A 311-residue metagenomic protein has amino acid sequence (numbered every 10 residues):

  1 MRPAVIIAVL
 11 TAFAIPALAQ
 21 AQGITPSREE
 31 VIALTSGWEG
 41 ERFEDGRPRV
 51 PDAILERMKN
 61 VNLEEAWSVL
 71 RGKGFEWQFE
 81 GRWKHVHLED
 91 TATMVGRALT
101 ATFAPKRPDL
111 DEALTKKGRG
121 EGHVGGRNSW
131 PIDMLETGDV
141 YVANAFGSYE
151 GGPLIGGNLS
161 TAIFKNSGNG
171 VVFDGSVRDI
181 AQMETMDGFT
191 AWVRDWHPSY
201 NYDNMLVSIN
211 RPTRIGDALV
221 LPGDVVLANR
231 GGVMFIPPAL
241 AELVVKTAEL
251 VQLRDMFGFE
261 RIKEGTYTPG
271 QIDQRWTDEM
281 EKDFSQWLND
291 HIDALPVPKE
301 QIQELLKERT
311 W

Functional and structural regions predicted by a protein language model:
A4-P16: Bacterial N-terminal signal peptides
I15-G23: Bacterial Sec-dependent signal peptides at the C-terminal "C-region" and cleavage site
Q22-W67, R71: N-terminal pre-domain segments of enzymes
G46, I163, D224-V226: Buried hydrophobic positions in well-ordered alpha/beta secondary-structure cores of metabolic enzymes
M58-E65, V69-P222, I236-S285, N289-W311: Feature captures the catalytic cores and cofactor-binding loops of soluble hydro-lyases/lyases that act on carboxylate
G231-M234: Channel- or pocket-lining gating/hinge segments that regulate access to a cavity or pore
